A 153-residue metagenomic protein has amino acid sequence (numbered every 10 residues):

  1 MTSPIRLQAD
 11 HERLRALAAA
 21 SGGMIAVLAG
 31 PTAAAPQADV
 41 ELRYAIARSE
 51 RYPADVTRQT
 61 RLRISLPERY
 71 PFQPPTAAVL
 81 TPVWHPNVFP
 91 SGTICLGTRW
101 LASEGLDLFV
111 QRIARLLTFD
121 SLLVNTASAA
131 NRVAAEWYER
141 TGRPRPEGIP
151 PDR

Functional and structural regions predicted by a protein language model:
M1-Q59, E68-R153: UBC/E2-like fold recognition across ubiquitin and ubiquitin-like conjugation systems, capturing catalytically active
